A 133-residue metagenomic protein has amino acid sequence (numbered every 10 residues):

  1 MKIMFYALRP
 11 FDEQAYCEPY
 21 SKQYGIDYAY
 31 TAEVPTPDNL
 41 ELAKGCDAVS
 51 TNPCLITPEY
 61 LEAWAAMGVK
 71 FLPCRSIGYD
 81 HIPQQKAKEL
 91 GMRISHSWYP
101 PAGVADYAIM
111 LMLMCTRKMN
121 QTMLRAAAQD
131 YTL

Functional and structural regions predicted by a protein language model:
M1-C46: N-terminal glycine-/charge-rich "phosphate-binding" loop or analogous flexible N-terminal tail
L8-F11, A32-T36, N52-T57, S76-Y79: Short beta->alpha connector loops
L42-A48, M67-K70: Short acidic/histidine-rich motifs immediately flanking catalytic phosphotransfer sites in two-component signaling
I56-V69: Rossmann-fold NAD(P) dinucleotide-binding segment
A66-F71, L90-M92: A short helix->loop->beta-strand "cap" motif at the edges of active sites that frequently abuts
V69-H81: ADP-ribose/adenylate-binding Rossmann-like module
D80-M92: Rossmann-fold NAD(P)-binding glycine/threonine-rich loop
L90-L133: Phosphate-binding beta-alpha-beta segment of Rossmann-like dinucleotide-binding domains, i.e., the NAD(P)
